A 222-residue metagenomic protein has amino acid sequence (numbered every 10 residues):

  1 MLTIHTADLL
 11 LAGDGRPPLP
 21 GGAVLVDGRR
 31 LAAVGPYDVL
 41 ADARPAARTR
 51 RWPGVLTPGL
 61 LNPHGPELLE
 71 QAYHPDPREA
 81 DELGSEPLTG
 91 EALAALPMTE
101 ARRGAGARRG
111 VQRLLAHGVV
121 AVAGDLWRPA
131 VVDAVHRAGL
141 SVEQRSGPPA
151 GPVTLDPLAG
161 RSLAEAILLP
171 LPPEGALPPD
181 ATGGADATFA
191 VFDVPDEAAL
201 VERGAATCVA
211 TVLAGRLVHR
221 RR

Functional and structural regions predicted by a protein language model:
M1-A43, L163-G204, V212-R222: N-terminal metal-binding scaffold of metallo-dependent hydrolase/deaminase domains
L2-T6, V39-E91, A101: Replace "His-x-His-based motif
T6-D8, P53, A123-R128, G147 (+1 more regions): Structural motif
L19, L88, R102-R109, L126 (+1 more regions): Conserved active-site and cofactor/substrate-binding residues in soluble primary-metabolism enzymes
D81-L83, P87-L88, A101, R145-R161: Long, charge-dense
A94-A116: Alpha-helix-centered segments that form part of catalytic cores
Q112-L115, D133, T182: Alpha-helical segments flanking ligand/cofactor-binding loops in enzyme cores
H117-T154: Active-site loop-helix segments enriched in His/Asp/Glu that coordinate and activate a nucleophilic water at divalent
